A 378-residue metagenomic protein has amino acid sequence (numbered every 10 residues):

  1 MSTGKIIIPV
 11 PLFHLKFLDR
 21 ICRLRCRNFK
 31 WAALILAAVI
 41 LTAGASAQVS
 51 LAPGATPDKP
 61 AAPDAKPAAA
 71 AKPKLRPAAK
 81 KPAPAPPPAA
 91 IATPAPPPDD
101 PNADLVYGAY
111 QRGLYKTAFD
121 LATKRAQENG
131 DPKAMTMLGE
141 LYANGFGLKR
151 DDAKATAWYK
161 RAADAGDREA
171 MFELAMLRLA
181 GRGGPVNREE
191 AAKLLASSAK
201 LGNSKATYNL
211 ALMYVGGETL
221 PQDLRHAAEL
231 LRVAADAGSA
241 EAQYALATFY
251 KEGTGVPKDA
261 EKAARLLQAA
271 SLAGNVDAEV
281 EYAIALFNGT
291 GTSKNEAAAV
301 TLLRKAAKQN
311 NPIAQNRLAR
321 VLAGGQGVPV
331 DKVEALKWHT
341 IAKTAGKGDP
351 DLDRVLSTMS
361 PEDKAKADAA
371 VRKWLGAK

Functional and structural regions predicted by a protein language model:
M1-R27: N-terminal secretory signal peptides that target proteins for export/translocation
A32-A43: Bacterial N-terminal signal peptides
A47-D120, K124, E128-N129, A157 (+3 more regions): Compositionally biased, proline/threonine/alanine/serine-rich low-complexity intrinsically disordered stretches
P97-P98, G113-L114, E128-P132, N144-F146 (+16 more regions): Short helix-capping/linker turns of helical repeat alpha-solenoids
N102-A109, L121-R125, M135-N144, A175-A180 (+8 more regions): Hydrophobic face of amphipathic alpha-helices that form TPR/SEL1-like repeat modules and related alpha-solenoid
G113-T117, K149-W158, P185-L194, P221-L230 (+3 more regions): Structural signature of tandem alpha-helical TPR/SEL1-like repeats, specifically the intra-repeat loop/turn
I341-K378: Terminal, low-structured helical/coil segments at or just beyond the last alpha-helical repeat
